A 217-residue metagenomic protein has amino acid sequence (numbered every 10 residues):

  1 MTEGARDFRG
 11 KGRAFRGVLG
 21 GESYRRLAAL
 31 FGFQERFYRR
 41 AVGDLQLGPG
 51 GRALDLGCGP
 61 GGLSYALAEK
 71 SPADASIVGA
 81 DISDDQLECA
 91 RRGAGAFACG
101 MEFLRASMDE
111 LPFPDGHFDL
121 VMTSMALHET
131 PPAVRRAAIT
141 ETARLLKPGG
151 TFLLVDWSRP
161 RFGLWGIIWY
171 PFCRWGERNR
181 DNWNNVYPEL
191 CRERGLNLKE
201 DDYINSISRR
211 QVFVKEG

Functional and structural regions predicted by a protein language model:
M1-E22: N-terminal, positively charged/glycine-rich alpha-helical extensions of SAM-dependent methyltransferases
D7, F31, L153-R194, L198-R210: C-terminal alpha-helical "lid/dimerization" subdomain adjacent to the S-adenosyl-L-methionine
S23-R40: Conserved SAM-binding loop and adjacent beta-strand
G50, A73, L146-T151: Short glycine-dipeptide loop
L54, G59-E110: Class I SAM-dependent methyltransferase SAM/SAH-binding core
D109-L120: A short acidic, Gly/Pro-enriched loop at the edge of an enzyme's catalytic core that lines a small-molecule cofactor
L120-A133: A short SAM/SAH-binding and catalytic strip from SAM-dependent methyltransferases
R136-P148: A short glycine-rich, Lys/Arg-flanked "PGG" loop and its adjoining helix->strand segment in the class I
